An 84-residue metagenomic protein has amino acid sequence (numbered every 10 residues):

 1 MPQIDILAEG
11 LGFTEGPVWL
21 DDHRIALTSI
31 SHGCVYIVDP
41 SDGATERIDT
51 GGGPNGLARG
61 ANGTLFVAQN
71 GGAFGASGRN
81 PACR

Functional and structural regions predicted by a protein language model:
M1-R84: Sequence-structural signature of mature extracellular/luminal beta-sheet repeat domains, prominently beta-propellers
